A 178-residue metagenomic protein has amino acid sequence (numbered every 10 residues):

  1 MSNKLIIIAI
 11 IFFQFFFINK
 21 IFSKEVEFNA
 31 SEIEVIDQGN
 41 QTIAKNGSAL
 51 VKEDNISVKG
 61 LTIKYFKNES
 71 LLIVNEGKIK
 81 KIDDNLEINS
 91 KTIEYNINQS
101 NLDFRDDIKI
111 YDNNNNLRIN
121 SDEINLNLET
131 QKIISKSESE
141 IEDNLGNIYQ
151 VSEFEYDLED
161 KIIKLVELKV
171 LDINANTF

Functional and structural regions predicted by a protein language model:
S2-S23, I93: Classical Sec-dependent N-terminal signal peptides that target proteins to the secretory pathway
I21-F178: Structural signature for solvent-exposed beta-strand/loop edge elements and short helix-capping sites, enriched
